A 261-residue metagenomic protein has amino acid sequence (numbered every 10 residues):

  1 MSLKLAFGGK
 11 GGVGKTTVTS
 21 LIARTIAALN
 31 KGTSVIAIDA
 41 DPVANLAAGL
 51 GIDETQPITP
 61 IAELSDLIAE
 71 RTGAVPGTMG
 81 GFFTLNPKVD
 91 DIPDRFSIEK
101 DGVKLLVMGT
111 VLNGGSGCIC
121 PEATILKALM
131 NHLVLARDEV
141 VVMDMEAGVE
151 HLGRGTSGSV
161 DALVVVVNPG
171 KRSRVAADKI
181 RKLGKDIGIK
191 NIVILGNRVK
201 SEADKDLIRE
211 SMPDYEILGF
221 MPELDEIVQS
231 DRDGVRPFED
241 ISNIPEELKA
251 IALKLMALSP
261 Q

Functional and structural regions predicted by a protein language model:
L3-P42: Walker A/P-loop phosphate-binding motif and the immediately C-terminal alpha-helix
A28-D101: N-terminal phosphate/diphosphate-binding loop that engages ATP/GTP or pyrophosphate donors across diverse enzyme folds
A28-N30, I98, H132-A136, T156-G158 (+1 more regions): Conserved catalytic network of the ASCE P-loop NTPase/AAA+ motor domain
P42-V43, V111-N113, A147-G148, G170-R172 (+2 more regions): Conserved nucleotide-binding/hydrolysis micro-motifs of P-loop NTPases
M108-G114, C118-I119, M130-L152: Switch II (G3) loop of P-loop NTPases
A128-R137, L152-K171: Inter-motif core of Ras-like GTPase G domains
V141, M145, V160, V193: Glycine-rich phosphate-binding loops of nucleotide-dependent enzymes
L183-Q261: C-terminal lobe/tail of nucleotide-utilizing enzymes
